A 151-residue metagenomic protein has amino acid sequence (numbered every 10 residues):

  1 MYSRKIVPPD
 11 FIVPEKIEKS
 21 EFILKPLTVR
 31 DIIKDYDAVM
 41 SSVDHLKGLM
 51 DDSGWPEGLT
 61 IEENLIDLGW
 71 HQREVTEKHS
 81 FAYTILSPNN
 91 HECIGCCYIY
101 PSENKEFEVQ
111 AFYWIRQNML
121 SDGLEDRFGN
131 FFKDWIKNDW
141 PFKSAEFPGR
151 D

Functional and structural regions predicted by a protein language model:
M1-M119, N130-F131, W135-D151: GNAT-family acyltransferases
L124: ATP-dependent phospho-/nucleotidyl transfer catalytic cores
